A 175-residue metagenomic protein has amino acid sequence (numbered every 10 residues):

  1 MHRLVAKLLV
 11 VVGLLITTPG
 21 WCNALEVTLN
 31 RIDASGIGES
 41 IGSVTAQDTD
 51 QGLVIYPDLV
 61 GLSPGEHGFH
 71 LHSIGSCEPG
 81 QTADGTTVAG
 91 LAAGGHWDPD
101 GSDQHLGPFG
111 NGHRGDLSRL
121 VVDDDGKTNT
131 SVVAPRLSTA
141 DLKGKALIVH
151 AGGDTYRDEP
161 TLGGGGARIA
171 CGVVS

Functional and structural regions predicted by a protein language model:
M1-K7: Positively charged n-region of N-terminal signal peptides that target proteins for export
H2, T18-S175: N-terminal leader/targeting pre-sequences
K7-T17: Bacterial N-terminal signal peptides
